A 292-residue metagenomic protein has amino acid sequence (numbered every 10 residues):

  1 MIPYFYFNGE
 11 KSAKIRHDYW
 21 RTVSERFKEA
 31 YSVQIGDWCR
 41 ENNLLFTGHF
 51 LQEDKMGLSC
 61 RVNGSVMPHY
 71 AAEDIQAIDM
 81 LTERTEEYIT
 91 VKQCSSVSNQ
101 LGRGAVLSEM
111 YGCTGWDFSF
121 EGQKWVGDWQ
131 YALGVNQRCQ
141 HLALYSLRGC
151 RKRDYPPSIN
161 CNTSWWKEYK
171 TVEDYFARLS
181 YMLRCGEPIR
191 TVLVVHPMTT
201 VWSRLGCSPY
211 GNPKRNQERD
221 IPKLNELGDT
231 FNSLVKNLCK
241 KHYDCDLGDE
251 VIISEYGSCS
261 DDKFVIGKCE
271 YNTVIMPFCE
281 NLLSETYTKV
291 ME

Functional and structural regions predicted by a protein language model:
M1-E292: Carbohydrate-binding surfaces of carbohydrate-active enzymes
